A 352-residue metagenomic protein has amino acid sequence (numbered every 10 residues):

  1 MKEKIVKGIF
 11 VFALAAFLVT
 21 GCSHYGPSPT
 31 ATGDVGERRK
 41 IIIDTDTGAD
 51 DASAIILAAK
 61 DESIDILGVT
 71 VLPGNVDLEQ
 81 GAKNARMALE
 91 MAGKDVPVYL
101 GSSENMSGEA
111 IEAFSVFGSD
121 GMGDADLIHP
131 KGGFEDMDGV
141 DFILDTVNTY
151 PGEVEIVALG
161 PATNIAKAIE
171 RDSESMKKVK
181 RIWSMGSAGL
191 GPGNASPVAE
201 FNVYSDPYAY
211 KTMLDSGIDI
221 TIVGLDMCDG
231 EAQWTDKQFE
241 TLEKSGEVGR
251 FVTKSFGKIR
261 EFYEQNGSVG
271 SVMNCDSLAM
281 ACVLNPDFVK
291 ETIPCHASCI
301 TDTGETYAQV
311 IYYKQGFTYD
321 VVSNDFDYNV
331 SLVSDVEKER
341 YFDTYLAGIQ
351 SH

Functional and structural regions predicted by a protein language model:
M1-F10: Bacterial N-terminal signal peptides that target proteins for export
V19-G21: C-terminal motif of bacterial Sec signal peptides marking the signal peptidase cleavage site
G26, G33-R39, L57-I66, Y204 (+2 more regions): Conformational coupling and interaction surfaces
D34-T45, A49-M87, D120, D126-G230: Active-site histidine-anchored catalytic micro-motif
A88, A92-Y99: A glycine-rich helix N-cap at a beta->alpha junction
V98, M213, M280: A residue-level signal for conserved active-site and pocket-lining positions in enzyme catalytic cores
Y99-H129: Surface-exposed loop and adjacent secondary-structure segments within mature catalytic domains
E109-A113, I169-E170, N194-S196, W234-D236: Short acidic, glycine/serine/threonine-rich loops at helix termini
